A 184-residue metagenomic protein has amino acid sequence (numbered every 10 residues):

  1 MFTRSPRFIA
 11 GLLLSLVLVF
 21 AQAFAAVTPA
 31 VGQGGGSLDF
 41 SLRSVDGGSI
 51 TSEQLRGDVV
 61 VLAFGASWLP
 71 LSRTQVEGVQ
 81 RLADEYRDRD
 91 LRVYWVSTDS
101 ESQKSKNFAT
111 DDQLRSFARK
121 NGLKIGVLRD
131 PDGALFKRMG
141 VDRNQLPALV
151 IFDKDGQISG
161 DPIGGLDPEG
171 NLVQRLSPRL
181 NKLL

Functional and structural regions predicted by a protein language model:
M1-R4: N-terminal secretory signal peptides that target proteins for export/translocation
A10-A23: Bacterial N-terminal signal peptides
F24-S52: N-terminal "domain-start" segment that seeds a small globular fold
S52-P70: Short active-site neighborhood of thiol/selenol oxidoreductases, capturing the structured segment around
R73-N121, G133-K137: Structural microenvironment flanking redox-active thiols in thiol-disulfide oxidoreductases
S97-D99, R129, P162-I163: Residue-level recognition of beta-strand->loop/alpha-helix junctions
L123-G126, V141-V150: Structural micro-motif
A148-L184: Thiol-/selenol-based redox modules, centered on thioredoxin-like and closely related oxidoreductase domains
